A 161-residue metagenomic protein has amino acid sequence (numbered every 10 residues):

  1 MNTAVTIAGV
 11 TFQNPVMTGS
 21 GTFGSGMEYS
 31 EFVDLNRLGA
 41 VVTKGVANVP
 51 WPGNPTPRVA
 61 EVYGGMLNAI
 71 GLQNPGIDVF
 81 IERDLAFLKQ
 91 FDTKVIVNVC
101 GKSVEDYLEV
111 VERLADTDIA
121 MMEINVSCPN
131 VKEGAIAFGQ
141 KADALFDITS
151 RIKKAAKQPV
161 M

Functional and structural regions predicted by a protein language model:
M1-M161: Flavin-dependent oxidoreductase catalytic cores
